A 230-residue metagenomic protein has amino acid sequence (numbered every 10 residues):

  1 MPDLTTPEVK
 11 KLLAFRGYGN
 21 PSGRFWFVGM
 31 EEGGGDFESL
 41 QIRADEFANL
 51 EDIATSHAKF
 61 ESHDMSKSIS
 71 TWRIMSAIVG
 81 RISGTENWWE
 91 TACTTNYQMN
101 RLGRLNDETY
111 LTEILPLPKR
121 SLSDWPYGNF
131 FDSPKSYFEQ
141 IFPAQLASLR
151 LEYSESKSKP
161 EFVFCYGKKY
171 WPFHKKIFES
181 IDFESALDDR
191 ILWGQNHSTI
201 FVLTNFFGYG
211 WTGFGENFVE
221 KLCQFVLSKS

Functional and structural regions predicted by a protein language model:
M1-S158, F207: A polyanion-binding, active-site-adjacent surface
M1-T6, F131-R150, K169-S230: C-terminal capping/extension of enzyme domains
G23, S158-E161, Q195-I200: A short helix->loop->beta-strand "cap" motif at the edges of active sites that frequently abuts
V28-G29, P160-H174: Glycine-rich anion-binding loop/nest that anchors nucleotide
E86-N87, F162, D182: Secondary-structure boundary/capping signal
